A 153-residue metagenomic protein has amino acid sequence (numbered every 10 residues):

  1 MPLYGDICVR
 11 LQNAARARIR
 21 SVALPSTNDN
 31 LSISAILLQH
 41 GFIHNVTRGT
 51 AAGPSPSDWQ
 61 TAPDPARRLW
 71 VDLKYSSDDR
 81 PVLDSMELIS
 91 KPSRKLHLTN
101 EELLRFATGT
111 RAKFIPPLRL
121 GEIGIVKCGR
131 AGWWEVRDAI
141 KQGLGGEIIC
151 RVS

Functional and structural regions predicted by a protein language model:
M1-S153: Core subunits and conserved enzymes of cellular information-processing and envelope-translocation systems across
